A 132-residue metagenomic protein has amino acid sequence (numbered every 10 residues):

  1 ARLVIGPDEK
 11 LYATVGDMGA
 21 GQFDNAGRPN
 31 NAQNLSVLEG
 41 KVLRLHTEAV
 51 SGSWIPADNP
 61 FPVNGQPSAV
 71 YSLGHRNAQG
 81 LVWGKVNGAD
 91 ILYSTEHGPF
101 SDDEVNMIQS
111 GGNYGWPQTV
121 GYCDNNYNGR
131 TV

Functional and structural regions predicted by a protein language model:
A1-V4: Asp-box/WD-like beta-propeller blade repeats and closely related beta-sheet repeat scaffolds
P7: Short, ordered coil/turn segments that flank beta-strands lining enzyme active or ligand-binding pockets
K10, G16-V132: Beta-propeller domain segments
